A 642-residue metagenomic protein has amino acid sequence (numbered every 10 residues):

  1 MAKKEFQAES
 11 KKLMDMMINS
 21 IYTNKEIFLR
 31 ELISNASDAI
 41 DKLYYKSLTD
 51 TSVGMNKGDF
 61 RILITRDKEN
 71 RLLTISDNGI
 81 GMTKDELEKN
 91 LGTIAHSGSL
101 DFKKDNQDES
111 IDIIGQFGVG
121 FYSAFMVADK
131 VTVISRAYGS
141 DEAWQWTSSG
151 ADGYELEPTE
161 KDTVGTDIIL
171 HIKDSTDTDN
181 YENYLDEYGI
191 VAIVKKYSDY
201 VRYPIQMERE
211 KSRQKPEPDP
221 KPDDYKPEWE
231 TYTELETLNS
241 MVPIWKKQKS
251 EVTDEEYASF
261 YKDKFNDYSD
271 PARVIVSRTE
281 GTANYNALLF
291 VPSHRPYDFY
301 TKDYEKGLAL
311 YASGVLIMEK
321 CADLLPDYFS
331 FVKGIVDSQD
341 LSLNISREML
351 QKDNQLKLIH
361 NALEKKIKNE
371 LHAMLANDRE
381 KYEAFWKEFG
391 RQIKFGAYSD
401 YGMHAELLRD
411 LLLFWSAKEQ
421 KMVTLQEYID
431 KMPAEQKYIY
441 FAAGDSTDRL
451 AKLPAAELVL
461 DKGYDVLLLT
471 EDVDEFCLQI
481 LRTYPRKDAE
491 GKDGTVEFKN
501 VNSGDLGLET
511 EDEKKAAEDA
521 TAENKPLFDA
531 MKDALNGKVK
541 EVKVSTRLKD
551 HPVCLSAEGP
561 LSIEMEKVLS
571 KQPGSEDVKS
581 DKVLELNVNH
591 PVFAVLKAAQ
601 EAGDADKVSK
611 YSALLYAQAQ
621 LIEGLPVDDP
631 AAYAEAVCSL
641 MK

Functional and structural regions predicted by a protein language model:
M1-E187, A192, K215: GHKL (Bergerat-fold) ATPase N-terminal catalytic module, capturing the glycine-rich phosphate-binding loop and acidic
I113, V131-G153, K173-N183, Y188-K642: GHKL/Bergerat-fold ATPase module in large chromosome/replication-associated machines
